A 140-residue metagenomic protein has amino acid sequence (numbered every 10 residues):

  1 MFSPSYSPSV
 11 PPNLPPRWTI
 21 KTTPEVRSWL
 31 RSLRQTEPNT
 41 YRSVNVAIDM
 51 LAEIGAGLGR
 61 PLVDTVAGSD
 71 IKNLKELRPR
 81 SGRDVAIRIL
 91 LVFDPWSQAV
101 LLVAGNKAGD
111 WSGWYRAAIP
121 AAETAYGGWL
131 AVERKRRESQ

Functional and structural regions predicted by a protein language model:
M1-A86, P95-A99, N106-Q140: Basic, Lys/Arg-enriched alpha-helical interface segments
L91, L101-L102: Conserved catalytic cores of phosphodiester-cleaving nucleases, focusing on short active-site segments
